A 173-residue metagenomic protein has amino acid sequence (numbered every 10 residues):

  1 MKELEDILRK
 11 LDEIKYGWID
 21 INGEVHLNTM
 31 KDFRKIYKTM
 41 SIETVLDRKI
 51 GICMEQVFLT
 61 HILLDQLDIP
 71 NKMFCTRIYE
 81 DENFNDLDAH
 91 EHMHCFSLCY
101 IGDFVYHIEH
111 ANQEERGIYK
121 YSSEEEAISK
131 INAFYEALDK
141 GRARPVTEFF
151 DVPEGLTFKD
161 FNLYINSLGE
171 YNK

Functional and structural regions predicted by a protein language model:
M1-D47: Secondary-structure boundary elements
M1-Y16, L64, F96-S97, Y106-H110 (+1 more regions): Generic low-polarity alpha-helical segments
K10-W18, Y37, N83, I118-N172: Alpha-helical and coiled-coil interaction segments, frequently adjacent to or embedded within charge-biased
N22-G23, F33, F84, D103 (+1 more regions): Intrinsic-disorder/low-complexity loop/linker signature
R48, Y79, F158-K159: Phosphate/dinucleotide-binding and metal-coordinating scaffold of catalytic cores in nucleotide-dependent enzymes
R48-K49, G102: A generic hydrophobic-helix recognition signal that picks specific residues within alpha-helical hydrophobic
E55-A137: Hydrophobic/aromatic-rich core segments of domains that either
